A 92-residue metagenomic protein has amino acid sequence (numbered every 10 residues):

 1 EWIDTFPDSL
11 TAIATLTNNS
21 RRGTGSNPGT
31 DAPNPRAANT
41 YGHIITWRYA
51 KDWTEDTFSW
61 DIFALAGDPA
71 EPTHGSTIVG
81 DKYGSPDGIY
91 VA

Functional and structural regions predicted by a protein language model:
E1-A92: Sequence/structural signature of beta-propeller domains
